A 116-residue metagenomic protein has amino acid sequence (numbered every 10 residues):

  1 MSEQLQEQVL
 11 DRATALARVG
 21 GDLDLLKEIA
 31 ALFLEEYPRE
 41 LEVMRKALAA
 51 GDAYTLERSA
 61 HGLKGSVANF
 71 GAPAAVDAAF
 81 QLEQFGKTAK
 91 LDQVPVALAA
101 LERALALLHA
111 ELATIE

Functional and structural regions predicted by a protein language model:
M1-E116: Two-component system phosphorelay core
